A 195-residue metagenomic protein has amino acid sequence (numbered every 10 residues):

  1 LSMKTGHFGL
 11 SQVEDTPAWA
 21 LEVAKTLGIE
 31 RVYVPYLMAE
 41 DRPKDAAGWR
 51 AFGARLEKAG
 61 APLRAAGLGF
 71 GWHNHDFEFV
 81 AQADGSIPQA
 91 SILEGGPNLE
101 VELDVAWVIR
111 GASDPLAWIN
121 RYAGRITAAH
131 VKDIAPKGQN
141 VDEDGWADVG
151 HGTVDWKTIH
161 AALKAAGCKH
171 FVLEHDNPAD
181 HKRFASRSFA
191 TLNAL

Functional and structural regions predicted by a protein language model:
L1-K4, E30, T127, K169: Short acidic/polar active-site loop segments enriched in Thr and Asp
M3-V101: Active-site acidic/histidine proton-transfer and metal-coordination neighborhood in alpha/beta enzyme cores
V13-A24, G111-I119, W156-I159: Short, acidic/polar
A24, F70, D104, A129 (+3 more regions): Conserved, mostly hydrophobic/aromatic
T26-L27, G124, A166: Structural motif
L63-T153: Acidic/histidine-rich catalytic cores of soluble enzymes
V172-H181: A short, acidic, flexible beta-alpha connecting loop/helix-capping segment that sits on the rim of active
D180-L195: C-terminal helical cap(s) of enzyme catalytic domains, especially alpha/beta-barrels
